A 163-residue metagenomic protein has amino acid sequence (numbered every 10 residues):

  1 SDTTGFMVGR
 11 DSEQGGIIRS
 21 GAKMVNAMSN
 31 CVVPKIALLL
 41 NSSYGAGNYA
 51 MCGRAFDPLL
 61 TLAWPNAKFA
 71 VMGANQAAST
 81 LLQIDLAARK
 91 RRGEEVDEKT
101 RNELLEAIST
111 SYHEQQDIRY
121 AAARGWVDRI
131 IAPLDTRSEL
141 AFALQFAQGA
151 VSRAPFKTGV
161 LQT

Functional and structural regions predicted by a protein language model:
S1-T163: Ligand-binding clefts of soluble mixed alpha/beta catalytic domains
